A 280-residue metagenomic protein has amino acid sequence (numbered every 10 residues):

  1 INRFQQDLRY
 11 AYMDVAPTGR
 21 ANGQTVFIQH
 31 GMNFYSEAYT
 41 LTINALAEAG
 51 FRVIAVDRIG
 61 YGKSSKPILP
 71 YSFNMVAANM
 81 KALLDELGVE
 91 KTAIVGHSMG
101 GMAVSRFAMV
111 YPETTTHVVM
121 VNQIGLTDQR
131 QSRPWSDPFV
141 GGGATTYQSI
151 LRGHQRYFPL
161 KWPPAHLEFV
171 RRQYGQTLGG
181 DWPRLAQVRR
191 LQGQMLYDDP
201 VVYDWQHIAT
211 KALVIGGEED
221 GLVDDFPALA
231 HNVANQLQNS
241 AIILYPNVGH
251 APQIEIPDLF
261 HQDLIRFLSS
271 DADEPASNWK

Functional and structural regions predicted by a protein language model:
Q5-A16: A short loop-to-beta-strand scaffold at the N-terminal edge of the catalytic core in hydrolase folds
V15-K63: Conserved HGGG/HGGXW glycine-rich cap/lid loop of the alpha/beta-hydrolase fold
S36-N44, K63-K66, H97, V223-D224 (+1 more regions): Short N-terminal helix/helix-N-cap motif within the alpha/beta-hydrolase-1
E48, R58-V95, M99, A103 (+2 more regions): Active-site loop/oxyanion-hole signature of alpha/beta-hydrolase fold enzymes
S105-M109, V118-T146: Flexible "cap/lid" loop of the alpha/beta hydrolase fold
Q129-P134, T145-Q206: Conserved alpha/beta-hydrolase catalytic His-Asp/Glu region
H207-V248: Conserved loop-alpha-helix segment in the C-terminal half of the alpha/beta-hydrolase fold that carries the catalytic
Q238-K280: Catalytic active-site module of serine/aspartate enzymes centered on a nucleophile-bearing elbow/loop
